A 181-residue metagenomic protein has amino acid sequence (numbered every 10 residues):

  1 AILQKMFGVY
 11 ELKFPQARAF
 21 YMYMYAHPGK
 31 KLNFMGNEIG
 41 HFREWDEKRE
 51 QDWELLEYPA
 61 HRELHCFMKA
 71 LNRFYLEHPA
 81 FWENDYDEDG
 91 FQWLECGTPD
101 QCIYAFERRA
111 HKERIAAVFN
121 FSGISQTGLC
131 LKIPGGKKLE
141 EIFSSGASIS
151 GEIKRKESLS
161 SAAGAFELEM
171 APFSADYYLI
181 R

Functional and structural regions predicted by a protein language model:
A1-V9: Active-site clefts of carbohydrate-active enzymes
G8-F20: Long hydrophobic segments that form regular secondary structure
L12-F14, H27-N33, N37-R181: Carbohydrate-interacting/catalytic domains
A19-H27: Short amphipathic alpha-helices and their capping/turn segments at secondary-structure boundaries
